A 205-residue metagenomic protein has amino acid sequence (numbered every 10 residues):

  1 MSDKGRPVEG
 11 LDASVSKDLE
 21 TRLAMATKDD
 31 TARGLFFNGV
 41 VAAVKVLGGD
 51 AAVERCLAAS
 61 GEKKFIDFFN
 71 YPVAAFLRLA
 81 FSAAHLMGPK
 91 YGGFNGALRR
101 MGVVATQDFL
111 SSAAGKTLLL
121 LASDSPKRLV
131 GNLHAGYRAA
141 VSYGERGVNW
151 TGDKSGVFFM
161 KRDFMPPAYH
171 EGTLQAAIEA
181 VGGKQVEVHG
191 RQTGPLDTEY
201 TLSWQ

Functional and structural regions predicted by a protein language model:
S2-R6, D12-T21, M25-A26, D30-T31 (+2 more regions): Short terminal or interdomain "cap/linker" segment that borders an active site or interface and mediates
P7-L110: N-terminal low-complexity or simple alpha-helical regulatory segments that function as activation/interaction modules
V41, K45, H134, E171-E179: Generic solvent-exposed, charged/amphipathic alpha-helical segments that serve as macromolecular interface scaffolds
A58-G61, L79-A80, A122, E171 (+1 more regions): Short, surface-exposed linear patches
F65-Y169, H189-R191: Amphipathic interaction/junction segments at domain boundaries or subunit interfaces
